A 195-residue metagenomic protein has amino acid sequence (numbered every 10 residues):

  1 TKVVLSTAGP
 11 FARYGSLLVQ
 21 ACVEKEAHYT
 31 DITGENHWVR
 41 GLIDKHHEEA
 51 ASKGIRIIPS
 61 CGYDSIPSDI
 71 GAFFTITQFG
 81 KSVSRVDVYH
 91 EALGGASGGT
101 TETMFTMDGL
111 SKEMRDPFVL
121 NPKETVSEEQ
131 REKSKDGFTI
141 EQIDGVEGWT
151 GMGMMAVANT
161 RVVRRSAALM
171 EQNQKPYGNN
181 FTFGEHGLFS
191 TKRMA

Functional and structural regions predicted by a protein language model:
T1, A12-D31: Rossmann-fold NAD(P) dinucleotide-binding segment
P10-F11, G62-Y63, T125: Short glycine-rich anion-binding loops that position phosphate/pyrophosphate groups of nucleotides and phosphorylated
G15, Q20, T33-I55: Rossmann-fold NAD(P)-binding glycine/threonine-rich loop
D31, I57-P59, V88: General beta-strand structural signal in soluble alpha/beta enzymes
N36-W38, G62-D69, L93-G94: Gly/Ser/Thr-rich loops at beta-strand to alpha-helix junctions that form or flank small-molecule/cofactor-binding
G54, T77-A195: C-terminal catalytic/substrate-binding lobe primarily of soluble NAD(P)-dependent oxidoreductases
S68-Q78: Active-site-proximal alpha-helical scaffold in enzymes
